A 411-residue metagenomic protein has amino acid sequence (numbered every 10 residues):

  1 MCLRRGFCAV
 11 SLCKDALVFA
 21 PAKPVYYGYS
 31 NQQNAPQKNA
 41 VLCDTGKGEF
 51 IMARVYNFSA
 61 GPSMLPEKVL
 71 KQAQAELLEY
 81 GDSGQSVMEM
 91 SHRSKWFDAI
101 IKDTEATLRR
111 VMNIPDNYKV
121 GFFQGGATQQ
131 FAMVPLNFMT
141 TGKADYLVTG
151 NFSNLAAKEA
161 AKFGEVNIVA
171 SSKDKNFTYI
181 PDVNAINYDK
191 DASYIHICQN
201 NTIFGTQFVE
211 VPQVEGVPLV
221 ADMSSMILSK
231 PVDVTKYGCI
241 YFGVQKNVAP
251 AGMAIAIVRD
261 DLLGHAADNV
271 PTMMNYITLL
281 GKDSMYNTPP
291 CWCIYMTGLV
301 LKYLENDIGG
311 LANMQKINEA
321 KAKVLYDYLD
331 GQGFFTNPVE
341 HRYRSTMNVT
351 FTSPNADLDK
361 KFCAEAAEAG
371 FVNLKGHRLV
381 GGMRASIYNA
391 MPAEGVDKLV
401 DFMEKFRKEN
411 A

Functional and structural regions predicted by a protein language model:
V18, Y26-I51: Short, Lys/Arg-enriched N-terminal segments with co-localized hydrophobic residues within the first ~10-30 amino acids
A53-V55, E368, G381-A411: PLP-dependent enzyme catalytic core of the Aspartate aminotransferase-like
R54-E105: A glycine-/small-polar-enriched, mobile loop at the entrance of the PLP active site in fold-type I
G61, A160, S171-I227: Active-site phosphate-binding strand-loop segment of PLP-dependent enzymes
S83-Q130, N137, N151, E159: Conserved N-terminal alpha-helix of the aminotransferase class I/II PLP-enzyme fold
T128-I195: PLP-dependent aminotransferase-like
C239, V244-Y326, E340, E409-A411: Active-site C-terminal subdomain of aminotransferase-like
F335-E365: Conserved PLP-binding catalytic core of the aspartate aminotransferase-like
